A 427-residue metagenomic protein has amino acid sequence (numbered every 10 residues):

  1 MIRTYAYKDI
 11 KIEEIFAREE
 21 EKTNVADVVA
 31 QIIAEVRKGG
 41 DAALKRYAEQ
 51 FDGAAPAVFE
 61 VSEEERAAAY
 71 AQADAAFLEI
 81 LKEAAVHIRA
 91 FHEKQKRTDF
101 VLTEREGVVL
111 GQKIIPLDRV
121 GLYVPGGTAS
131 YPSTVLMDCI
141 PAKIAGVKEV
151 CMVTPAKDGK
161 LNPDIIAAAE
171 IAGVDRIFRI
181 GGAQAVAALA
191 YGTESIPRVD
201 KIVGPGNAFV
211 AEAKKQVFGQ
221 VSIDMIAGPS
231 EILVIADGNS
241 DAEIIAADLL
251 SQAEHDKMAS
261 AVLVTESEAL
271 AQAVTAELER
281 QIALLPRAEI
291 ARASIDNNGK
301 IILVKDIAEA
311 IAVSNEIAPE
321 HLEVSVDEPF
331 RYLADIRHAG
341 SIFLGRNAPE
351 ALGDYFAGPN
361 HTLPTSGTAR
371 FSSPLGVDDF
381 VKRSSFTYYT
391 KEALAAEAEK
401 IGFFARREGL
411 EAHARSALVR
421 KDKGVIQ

Functional and structural regions predicted by a protein language model:
M1-D118: N-terminal Rossmann-like NAD(P)+-binding subdomain of aldehyde/semialdehyde dehydrogenases
I2-K8, R176-G181, I301-D306: Short acidic-hydrophobic, aromatic-tinged amphipathic segments that line or gate anion-handling sites
L102-A167: Conserved small-residue-rich beta-alpha loop and adjacent elements that most often cradle the phosphate/pyrophosphate
M137-K148, E170-A172, A190-I196, K214-Q216 (+1 more regions): Alpha-helix C-terminal capping segments
G173-E243, A247-S251, H255-S260: Conserved NAD(P)+-binding/catalytic subdomain of aldehyde/semialdehyde dehydrogenases
M225-N297, I301: A conserved active-site cap/scaffold subdomain adjacent to cofactor or substrate pockets
N315-Q427: C-terminal core of ALDH-fold dehydrogenases
